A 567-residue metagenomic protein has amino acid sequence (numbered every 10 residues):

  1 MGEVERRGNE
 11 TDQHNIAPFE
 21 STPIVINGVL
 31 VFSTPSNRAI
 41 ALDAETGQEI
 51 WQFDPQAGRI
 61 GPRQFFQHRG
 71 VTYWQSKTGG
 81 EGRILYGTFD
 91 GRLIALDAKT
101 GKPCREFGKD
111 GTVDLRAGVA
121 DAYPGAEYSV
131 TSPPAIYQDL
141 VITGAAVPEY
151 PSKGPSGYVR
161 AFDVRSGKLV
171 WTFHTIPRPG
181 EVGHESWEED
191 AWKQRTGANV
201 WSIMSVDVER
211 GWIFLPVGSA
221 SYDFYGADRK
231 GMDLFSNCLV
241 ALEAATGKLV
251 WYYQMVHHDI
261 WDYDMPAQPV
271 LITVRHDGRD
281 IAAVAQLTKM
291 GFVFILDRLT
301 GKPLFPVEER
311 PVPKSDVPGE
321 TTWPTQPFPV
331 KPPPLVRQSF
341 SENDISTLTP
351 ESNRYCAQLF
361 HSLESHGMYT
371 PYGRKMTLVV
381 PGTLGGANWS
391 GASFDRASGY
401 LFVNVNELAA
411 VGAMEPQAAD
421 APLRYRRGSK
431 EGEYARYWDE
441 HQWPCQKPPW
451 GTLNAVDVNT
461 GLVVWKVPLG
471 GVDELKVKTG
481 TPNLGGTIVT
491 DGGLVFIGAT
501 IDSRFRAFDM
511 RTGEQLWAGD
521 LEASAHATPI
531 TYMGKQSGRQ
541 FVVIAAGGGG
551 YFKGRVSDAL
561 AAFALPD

Functional and structural regions predicted by a protein language model:
M1-R6, A39-G61, T78, L93-P124 (+9 more regions): Extracytoplasmic/lumenal domain signature
M1-V31, P55-G58, M376-L384: Asp/Glu-centered strand-loop micro-motifs enriched in Gly/Pro and often flanked by an aromatic residue
I16-S36, R63-R92, A126-P151, Y158 (+10 more regions): Repeat-blade elements of multi-bladed beta-propeller folds
Y150-P151, A410-G412: Short catalytic/ligand-binding loop motif for oxyanion handling, primarily in non-cytosolic enzymes, centered on
P177, S221, A409: Feature marks short, surface-exposed loop/turn motifs that line or immediately flank catalytic pockets and channel
T288, P311, E407-A409: Glycine-rich beta-alpha junction loops
Q326, V330-A409, A418, T452: Long, low-complexity segments enriched in small/aliphatic residues
